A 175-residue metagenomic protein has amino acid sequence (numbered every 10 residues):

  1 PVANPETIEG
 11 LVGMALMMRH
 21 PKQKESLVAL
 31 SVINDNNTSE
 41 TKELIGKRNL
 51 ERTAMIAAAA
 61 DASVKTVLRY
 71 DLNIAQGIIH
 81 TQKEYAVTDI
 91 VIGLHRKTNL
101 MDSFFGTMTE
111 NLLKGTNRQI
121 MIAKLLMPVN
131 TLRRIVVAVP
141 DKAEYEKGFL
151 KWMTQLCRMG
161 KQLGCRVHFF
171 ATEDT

Functional and structural regions predicted by a protein language model:
P1-G10, L16, H20, K24-V28 (+2 more regions): Intrinsically disordered or low-complexity boundary/linker segments at protein termini and domain junctions
M14, I45-T53, Q155: Short, solvent-exposed amphipathic alpha-helices that sit in or adjacent to ligand/effector-binding or catalytic
S31, L68-Y70, A171: Residue-level recognition of beta-strand->loop/alpha-helix junctions
S31-E51, D141, D174-T175: Acidic, proline/glycine-rich short linear motifs
T38-E40, A75-H80, T131-R133: Short, solvent-exposed polar/charged micro-motifs at secondary-structure junctions
E43, L68-L72, D102: Conserved phosphate/pyrophosphate-binding and hydrolysis machinery centered on Walker-type P-loop NTPases, extending
A59-I90: Structural beta-alpha unit
